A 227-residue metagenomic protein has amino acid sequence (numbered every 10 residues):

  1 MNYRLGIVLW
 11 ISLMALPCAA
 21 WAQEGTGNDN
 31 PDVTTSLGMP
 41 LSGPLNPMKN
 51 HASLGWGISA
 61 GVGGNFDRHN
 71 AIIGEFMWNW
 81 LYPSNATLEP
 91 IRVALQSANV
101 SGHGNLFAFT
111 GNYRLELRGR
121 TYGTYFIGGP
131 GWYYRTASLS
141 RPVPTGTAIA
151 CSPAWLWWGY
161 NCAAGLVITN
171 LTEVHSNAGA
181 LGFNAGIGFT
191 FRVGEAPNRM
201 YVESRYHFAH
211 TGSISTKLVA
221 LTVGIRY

Functional and structural regions predicted by a protein language model:
M1-D29: Cleavable N-terminal export/targeting peptides
W21-F66, I72, L218-V219, R226: Short glycine/proline- and aromatic-enriched beta-strand/turn motifs that initiate or cap beta-hairpins
Q23-E24, M39, W56, G61-I149 (+1 more regions): Gram-negative (and chloroplast) outer-membrane scaffold detector with strong preference for beta-barrel transmembrane
D29-P31, A52-I58, H103-F109, Y122 (+2 more regions): Residues that define the transmembrane beta-barrel architecture of outer-membrane proteins
S36-G43, A86-L95, N161-N170, R199-R205: Flexible, solvent-exposed coil segments and beta strand-coil junctions, predominantly the extracellular/periplasmic
P44-K49, V93-S101, T169-H175, H207-T211: Extracellular loop and loop/strand-boundary signature of outer-membrane beta-barrel proteins
L81-P83, H175, G188-Y227: Predominantly the C-terminal beta-signal and adjacent terminal strand-loop region of outer-membrane beta-barrel
A148-T172: Flexible glycine-rich, low-complexity coil/linker segments exposed to the extracellular/periplasmic environment
